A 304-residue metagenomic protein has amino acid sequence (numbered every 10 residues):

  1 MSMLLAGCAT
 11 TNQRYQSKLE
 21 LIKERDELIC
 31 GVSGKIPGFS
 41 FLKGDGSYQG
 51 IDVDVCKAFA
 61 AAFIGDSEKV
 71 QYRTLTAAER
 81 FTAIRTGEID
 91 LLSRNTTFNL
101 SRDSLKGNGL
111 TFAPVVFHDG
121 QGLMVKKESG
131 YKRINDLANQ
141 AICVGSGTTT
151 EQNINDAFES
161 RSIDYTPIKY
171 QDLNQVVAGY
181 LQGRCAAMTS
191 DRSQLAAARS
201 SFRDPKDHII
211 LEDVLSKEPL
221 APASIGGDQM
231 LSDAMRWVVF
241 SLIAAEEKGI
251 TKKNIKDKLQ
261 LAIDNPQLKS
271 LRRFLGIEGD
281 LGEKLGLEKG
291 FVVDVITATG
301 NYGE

Functional and structural regions predicted by a protein language model:
L5-G7: C-terminal motif of bacterial Sec signal peptides marking the signal peptidase cleavage site
A9-Q13, D54-K57, A61-F63, K127-Y131 (+5 more regions): Extended ligand-binding regions for polar small-molecule ligands
Q13-S93, L287, Y302: Extracytoplasmic small-molecule ligand-binding "clamshell" domains of the periplasmic binding protein/Venus flytrap
Y15-S17, V70-T82, S129, P167-Q182: Short helix-initiation/N-cap motifs at beta->coil->alpha
E20, V53-A61, T82, T86 (+6 more regions): Solvent-exposed, polar/charged alpha-helical surfaces in well-ordered, non-transmembrane soluble domains, broadly
K23-E24, A60-G65, R85-I89, E128 (+6 more regions): Sec-exported extracytoplasmic/periplasmic mature domains
I29-G38, Y48-F63, T97, D119-Q171 (+1 more regions): Bilobed "Venus flytrap"/periplasmic-binding protein-like clamshell domains and structurally analogous long
K57, A61, G65, K69-D136 (+1 more regions): Acidic, polar ligand-binding/catalytic clefts
